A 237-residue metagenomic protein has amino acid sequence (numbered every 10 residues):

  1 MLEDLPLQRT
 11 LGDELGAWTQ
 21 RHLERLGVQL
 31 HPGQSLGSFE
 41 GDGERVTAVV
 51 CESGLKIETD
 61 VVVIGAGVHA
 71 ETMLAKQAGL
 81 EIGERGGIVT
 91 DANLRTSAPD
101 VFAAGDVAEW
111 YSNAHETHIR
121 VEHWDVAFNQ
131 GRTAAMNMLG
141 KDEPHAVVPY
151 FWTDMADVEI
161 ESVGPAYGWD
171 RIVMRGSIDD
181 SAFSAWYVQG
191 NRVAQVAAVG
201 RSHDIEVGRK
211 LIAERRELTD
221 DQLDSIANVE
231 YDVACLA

Functional and structural regions predicted by a protein language model:
M1-S38, H123-A127, V147-W152: Rossmann-like dinucleotide-binding cores of NAD(P)H-dependent redox enzymes
E24, V28-Q29, L80, M136-E143 (+1 more regions): Generic secondary-structure signature for well-ordered alpha-helical cores
G41-V50, L55-T133: FAD-site-proximal beta/loop scaffold in flavoenzymes
V107-E206: Mid-to-C-terminal Rossmann-like scaffold of FAD/NAD(P)H-dependent oxidoreductases
S202-D221: A short, polar/charged loop-to-alpha-helix boundary motif
L218-A237: Cysteine/selenocysteine-centered motifs that mediate thiol-based redox chemistry or coordinate metal-sulfur cofactors
